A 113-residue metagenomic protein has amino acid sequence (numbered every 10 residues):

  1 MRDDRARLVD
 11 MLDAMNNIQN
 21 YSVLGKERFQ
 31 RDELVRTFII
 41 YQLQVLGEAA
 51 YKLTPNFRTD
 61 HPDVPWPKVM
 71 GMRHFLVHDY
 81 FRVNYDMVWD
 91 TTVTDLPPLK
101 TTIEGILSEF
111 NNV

Functional and structural regions predicted by a protein language model:
M1-V113: Solvent-exposed interaction patches of small proteins and small membrane subunits
